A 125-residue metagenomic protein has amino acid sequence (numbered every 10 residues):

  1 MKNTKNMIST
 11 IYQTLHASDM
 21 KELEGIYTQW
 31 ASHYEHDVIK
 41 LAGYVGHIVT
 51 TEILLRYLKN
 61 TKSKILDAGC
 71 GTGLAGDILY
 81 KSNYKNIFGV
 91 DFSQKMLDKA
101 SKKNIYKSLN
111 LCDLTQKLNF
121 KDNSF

Functional and structural regions predicted by a protein language model:
M1-K21: N-terminal auxiliary segments of SAM/dcSAM-dependent transferases
S18, E24-Q29: S-adenosylmethionine-dependent methyltransferases
Q29, H33, I53-R56: Solvent-exposed, charged/polar functional surfaces in cytosolic regulatory/catalytic domains
A31-Y44: Class I SAM-dependent methyltransferase Rossmann-like catalytic core, especially the SAM/SAH-binding loop
G43-T61: Conserved alpha-helix/loop element of class I SAM-dependent methyltransferases that forms part of the SAM/SAH-binding
L66-L118: Class I SAM-dependent methyltransferase SAM/SAH-binding core
L118-F125: A short acidic, Gly/Pro-enriched loop at the edge of an enzyme's catalytic core that lines a small-molecule cofactor
